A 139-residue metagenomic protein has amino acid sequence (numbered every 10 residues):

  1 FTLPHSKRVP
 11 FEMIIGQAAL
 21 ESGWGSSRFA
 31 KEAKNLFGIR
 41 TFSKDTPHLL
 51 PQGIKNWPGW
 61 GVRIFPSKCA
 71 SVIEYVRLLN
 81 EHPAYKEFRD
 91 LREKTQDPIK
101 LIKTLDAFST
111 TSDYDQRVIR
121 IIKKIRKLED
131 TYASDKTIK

Functional and structural regions predicted by a protein language model:
F1-I15, L20-K139: Catalytic cores of secreted/periplasmic lytic hydrolases that degrade extracellular macromolecules
